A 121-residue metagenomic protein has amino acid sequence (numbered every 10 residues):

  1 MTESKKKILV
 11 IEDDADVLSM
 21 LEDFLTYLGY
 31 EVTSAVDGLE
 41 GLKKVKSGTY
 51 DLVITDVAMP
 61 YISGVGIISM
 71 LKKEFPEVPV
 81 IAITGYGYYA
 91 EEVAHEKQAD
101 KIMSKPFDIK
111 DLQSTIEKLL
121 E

Functional and structural regions predicted by a protein language model:
M1-K7, K110-E121: Non-catalytic signal-transmission and effector/linker regions of two-component phosphorelay proteins
A15-T33: Two-component/phosphorelay signaling modules centered on CheY-like receiver
S34-L52: Acidic, metal-coordinating helix/loop segments flanking the phosphotransfer/catalytic sites of two-component signaling
D37-E40, S63-I67: Acidic catalytic/metal-coordinating carboxylates
D56: Active-site residues of response regulator receiver
M59: Receiver (REC) domain active-site loop signature in two-component systems and cognate sites in sensor histidine kinases
G66, Y86-M103, K110-S114: Alpha4 helix (beta4-alpha4-beta5 surface) of REC/receiver domains from two-component response regulators
I81-I83: Hydrophobic/aromatic residues positioned on beta-strands within the core alpha/beta folds
